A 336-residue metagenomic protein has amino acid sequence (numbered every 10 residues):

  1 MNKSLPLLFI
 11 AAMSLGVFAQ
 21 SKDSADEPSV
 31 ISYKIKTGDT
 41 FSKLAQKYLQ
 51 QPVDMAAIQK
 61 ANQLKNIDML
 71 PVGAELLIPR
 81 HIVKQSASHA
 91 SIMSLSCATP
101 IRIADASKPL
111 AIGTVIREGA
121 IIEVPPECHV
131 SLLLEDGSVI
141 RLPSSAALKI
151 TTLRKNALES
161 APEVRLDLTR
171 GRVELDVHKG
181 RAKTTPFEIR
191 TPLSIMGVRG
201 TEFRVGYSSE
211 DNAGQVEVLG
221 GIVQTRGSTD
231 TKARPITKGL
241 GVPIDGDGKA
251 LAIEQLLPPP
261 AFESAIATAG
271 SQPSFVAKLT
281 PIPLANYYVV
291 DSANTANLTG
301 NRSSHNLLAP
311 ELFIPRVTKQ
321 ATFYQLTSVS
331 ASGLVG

Functional and structural regions predicted by a protein language model:
S21-L49: Primarily a LysM-type cell-wall glycan-binding module
K22-E27, Q50-A87: Extracellular LysM carbohydrate-binding repeats and other cell-envelope/extracellular binding modules
T37, P71-A265, G270-P273: Flexible, surface-exposed loop/linker segments and immediately adjacent secondary-structure boundaries
P273-A285: Conserved aromatic anchor
R302-L308: Short beta-strand segments within Ig-like beta-sandwich modules, predominantly Fibronectin type-III
I314-T322: Surface-exposed, short loops/turns at beta-strand junctions within beta-sandwich domains
A331-G336: Extracellular fibronectin type III
